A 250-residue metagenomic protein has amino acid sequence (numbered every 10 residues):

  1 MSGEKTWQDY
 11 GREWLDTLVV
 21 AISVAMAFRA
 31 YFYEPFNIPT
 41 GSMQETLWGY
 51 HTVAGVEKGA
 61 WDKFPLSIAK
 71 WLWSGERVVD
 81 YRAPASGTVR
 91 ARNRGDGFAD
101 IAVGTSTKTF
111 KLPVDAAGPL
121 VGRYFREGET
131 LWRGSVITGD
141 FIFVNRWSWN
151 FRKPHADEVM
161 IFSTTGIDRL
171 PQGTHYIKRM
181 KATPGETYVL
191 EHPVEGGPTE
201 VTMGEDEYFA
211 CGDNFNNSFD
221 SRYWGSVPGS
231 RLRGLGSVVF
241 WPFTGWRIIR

Functional and structural regions predicted by a protein language model:
M1-R250: Extended hydrophobic leader/signal-anchor segments used for secretion and membrane insertion
